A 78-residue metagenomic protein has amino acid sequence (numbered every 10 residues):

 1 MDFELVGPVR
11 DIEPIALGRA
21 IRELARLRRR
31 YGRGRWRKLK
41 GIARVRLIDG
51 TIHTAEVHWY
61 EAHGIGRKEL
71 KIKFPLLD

Functional and structural regions predicted by a protein language model:
M1-D78: Cysteine-centric segments in proteins
